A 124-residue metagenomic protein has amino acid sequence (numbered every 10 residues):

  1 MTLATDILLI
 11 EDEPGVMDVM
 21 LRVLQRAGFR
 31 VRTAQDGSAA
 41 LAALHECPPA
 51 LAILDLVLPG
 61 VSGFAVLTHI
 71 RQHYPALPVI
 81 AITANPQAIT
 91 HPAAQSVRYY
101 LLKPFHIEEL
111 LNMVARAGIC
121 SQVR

Functional and structural regions predicted by a protein language model:
E11: Conserved acidic carboxylate
D18-R26: Charged docking surfaces used in two-component/phosphorelay signaling
T33-L51: Acidic, metal-coordinating helix/loop segments flanking the phosphotransfer/catalytic sites of two-component signaling
D36, S62-A65: Acidic catalytic/metal-coordinating carboxylates
D55: Active-site residues of response regulator receiver
P59: The feature encodes the CheY-like receiver
A65, N85-L102, E108, N112: Alpha4 helix (beta4-alpha4-beta5 surface) of REC/receiver domains from two-component response regulators
I80-I82: Hydrophobic/aromatic residues positioned on beta-strands within the core alpha/beta folds
